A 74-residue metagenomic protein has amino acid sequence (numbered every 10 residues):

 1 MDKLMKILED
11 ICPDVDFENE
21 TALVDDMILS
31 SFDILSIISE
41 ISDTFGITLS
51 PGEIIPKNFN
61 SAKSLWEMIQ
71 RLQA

Functional and structural regions predicted by a protein language model:
M1-D16, E67-A74: Thiotemplate assembly-line natural product biosynthesis machinery
E9-I28, I47-I55: Phosphopantetheine carrier-protein modules
L35: Conserved catalytic core of two-component sensor histidine kinases
I38: Internal alpha/beta domain cores that form substrate/cofactor-binding pockets in large enzymes and binding proteins
T48-Q73: C-terminal structural segments of small proteins and small subunits
